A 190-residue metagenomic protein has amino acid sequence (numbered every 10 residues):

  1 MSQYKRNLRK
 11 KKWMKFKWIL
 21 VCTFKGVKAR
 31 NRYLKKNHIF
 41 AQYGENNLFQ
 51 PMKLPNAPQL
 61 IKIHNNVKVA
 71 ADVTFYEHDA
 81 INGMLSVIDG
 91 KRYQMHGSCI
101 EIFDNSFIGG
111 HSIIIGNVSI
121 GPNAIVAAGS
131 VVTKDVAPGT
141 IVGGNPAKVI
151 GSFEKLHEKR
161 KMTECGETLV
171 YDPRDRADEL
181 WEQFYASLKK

Functional and structural regions predicted by a protein language model:
M1-A41, E45, A147-K190: Terminal amphipathic alpha-helical/low-complexity segments used for targeting or macromolecular assembly
N7-K17, I120-V132, I141: C-terminal/domain-terminus segments
N47-L48, V126: Hydrophobic, membrane-inserted alpha-helices
Q50-I120, P146, S152-E154: Flexible, glycine/small-residue-enriched loop-and-beta-strand segment within the central core of proteins
I115, T133, H157: Nucleotide phosphate-binding site architecture
V131-T133, A147-K148: Short Gly/Pro-enriched loop/turn and capping motifs at secondary-structure junctions
